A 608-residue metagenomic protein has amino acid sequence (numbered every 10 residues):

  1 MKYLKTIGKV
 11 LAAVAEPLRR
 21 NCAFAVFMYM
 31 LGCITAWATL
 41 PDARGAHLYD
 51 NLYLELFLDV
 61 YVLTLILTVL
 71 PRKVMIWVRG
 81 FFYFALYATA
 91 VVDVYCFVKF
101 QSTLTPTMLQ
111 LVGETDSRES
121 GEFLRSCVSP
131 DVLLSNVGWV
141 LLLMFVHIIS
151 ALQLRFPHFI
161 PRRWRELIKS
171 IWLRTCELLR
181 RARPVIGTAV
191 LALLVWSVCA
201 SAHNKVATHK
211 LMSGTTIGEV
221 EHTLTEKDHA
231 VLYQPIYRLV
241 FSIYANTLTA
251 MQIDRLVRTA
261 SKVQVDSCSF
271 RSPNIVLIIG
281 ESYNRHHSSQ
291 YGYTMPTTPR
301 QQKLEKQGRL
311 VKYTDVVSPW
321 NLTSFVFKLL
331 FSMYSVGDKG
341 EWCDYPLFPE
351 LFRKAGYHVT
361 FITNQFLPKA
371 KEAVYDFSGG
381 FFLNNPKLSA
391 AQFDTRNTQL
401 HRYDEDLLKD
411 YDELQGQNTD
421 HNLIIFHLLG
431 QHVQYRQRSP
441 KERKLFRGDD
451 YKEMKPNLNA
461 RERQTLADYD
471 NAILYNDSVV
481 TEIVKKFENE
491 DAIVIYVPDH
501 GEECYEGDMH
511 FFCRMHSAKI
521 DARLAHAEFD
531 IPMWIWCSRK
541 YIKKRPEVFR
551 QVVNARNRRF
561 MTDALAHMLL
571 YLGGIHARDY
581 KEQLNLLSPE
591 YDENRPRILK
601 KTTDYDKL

Functional and structural regions predicted by a protein language model:
M1-T223: Transmembrane and membrane-interface helices of multi-pass, inner-membrane envelope-modifying transferases
T64, K409-D412, D450-Y496, I520 (+2 more regions): A long, amphipathic alpha-helix that forms part of the scaffold/cap immediately adjacent to metal-dependent active
V190-E453, E528-D530, M561-D592: Active-site-proximal alpha/beta segments of enzymes that process anionic O-linked groups
V276, A472-R514, A566-L570: Metal-dependent active-site segment of extracytoplasmic phospho-/sulfohydrolases and closely related
G292-P296, V497-R545, E582, L587 (+1 more regions): Histidine-centered active-site microenvironments of extracellular/periplasmic hydrolases and transferases
G340-P346, R463-N476, A518-I531, I542-L569 (+1 more regions): A short beta-strand-to-alpha-helix junction
F361-T363, L423-G430, D470, I493-P498 (+1 more regions): Short beta-strand segments
E506, F549-T562, G574-K607: Polar, surface-exposed loop/tail segments that function as active-site lids or cofactor/substrate-recognition elements
